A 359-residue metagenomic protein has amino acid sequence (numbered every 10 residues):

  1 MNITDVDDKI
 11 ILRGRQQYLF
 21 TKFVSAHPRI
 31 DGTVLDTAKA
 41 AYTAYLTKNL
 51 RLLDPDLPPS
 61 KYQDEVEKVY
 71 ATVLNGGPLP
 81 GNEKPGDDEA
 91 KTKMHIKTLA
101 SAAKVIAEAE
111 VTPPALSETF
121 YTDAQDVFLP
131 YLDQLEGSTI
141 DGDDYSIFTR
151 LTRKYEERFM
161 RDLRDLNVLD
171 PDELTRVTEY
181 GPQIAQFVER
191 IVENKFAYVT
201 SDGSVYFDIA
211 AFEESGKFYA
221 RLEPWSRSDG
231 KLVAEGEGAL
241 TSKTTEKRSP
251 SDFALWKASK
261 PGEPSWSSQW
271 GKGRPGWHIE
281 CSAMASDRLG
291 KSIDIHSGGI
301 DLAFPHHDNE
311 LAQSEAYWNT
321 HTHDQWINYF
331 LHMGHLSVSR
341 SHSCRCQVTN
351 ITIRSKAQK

Functional and structural regions predicted by a protein language model:
M1-Y198, S204, T244, F253 (+1 more regions): N-terminal Rossmann-like or analogous alpha/beta NTP/dinucleotide-binding catalytic cores that position adenine
K154, R158-L166, Y180-K359: Alpha-helical recognition segments enriched in aromatics with Gly/Pro capping that present substrate-recognition
